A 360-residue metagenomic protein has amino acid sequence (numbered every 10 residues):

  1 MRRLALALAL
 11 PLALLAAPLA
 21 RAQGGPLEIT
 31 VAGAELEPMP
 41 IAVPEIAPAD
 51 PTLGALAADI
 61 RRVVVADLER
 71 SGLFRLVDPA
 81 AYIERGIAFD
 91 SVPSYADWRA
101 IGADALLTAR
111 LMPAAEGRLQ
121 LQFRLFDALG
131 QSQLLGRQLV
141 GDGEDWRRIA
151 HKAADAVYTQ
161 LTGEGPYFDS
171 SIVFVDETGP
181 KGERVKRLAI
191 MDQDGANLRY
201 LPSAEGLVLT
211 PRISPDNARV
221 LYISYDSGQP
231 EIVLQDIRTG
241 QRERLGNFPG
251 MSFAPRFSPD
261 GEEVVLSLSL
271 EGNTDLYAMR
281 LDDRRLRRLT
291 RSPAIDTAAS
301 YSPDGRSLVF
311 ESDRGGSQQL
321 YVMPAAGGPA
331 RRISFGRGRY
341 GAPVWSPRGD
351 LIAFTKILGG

Functional and structural regions predicted by a protein language model:
A7-A16: Bacterial N-terminal signal peptides
P26-S94, L107-P113: Short beta-strand->alpha-helix linker/helix-N-cap micro-motif that forms a surface specificity/interaction loop
F89-A156: Amphipathic beta-strand/beta-sheet edge segments enriched in Tyr/Trp
L129, D192-A196, D236-G240, R280-R284 (+1 more regions): Short loop/turn segments that connect beta-strands within beta-propeller blades
G165, E177-R187, S203-G206, I223-I232 (+6 more regions): A flexible loop/linker signature enriched in serine peptidases of the S9 family
P166-F168, P215-D216, P259-D260, P303-D304 (+1 more regions): Residue-level detector of Asp-centered blade-edge/turn motifs that repeat once per structural unit in beta-propeller
I172, V220-L221, G261-V265, G305-V309 (+1 more regions): Hydrophobic beta-strand positions that form the internal "hydrophobic ladder" of WD40/Gbeta-like beta-propeller blades
